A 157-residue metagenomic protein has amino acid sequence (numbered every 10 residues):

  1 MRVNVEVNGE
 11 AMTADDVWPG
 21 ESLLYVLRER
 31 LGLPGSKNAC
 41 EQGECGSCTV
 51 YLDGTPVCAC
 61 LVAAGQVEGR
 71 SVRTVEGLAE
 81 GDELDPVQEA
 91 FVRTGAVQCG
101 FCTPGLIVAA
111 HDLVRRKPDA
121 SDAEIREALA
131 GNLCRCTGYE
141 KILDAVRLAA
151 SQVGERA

Functional and structural regions predicted by a protein language model:
M1-A157: Signature of N-terminal electron-transfer/Fe-S-associated modules in redox systems
